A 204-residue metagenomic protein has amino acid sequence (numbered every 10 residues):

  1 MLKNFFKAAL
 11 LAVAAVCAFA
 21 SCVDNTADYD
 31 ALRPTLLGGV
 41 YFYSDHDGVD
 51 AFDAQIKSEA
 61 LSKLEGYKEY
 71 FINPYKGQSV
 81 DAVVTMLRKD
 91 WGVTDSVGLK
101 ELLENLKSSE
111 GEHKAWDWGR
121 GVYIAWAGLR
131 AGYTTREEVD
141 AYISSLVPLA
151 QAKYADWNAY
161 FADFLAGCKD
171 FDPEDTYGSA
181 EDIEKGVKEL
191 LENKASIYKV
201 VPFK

Functional and structural regions predicted by a protein language model:
M1-A9: Bacterial N-terminal signal peptides that target proteins for export
K3, V23-D24: Intrinsic-disorder/low-complexity regions
A12-V16: Alpha-helical transmembrane segments
C17-S21: C-terminal motif of bacterial Sec signal peptides marking the signal peptidase cleavage site
N25-K204: Polar/charged low-complexity regulatory segments
